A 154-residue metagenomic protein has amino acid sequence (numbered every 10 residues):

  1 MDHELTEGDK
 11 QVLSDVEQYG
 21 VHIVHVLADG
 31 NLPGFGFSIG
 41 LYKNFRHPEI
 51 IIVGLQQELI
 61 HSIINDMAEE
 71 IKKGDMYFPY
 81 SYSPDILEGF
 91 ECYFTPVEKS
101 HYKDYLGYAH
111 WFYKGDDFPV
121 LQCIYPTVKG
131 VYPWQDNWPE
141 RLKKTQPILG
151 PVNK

Functional and structural regions predicted by a protein language model:
M1-L32, Y42-R46, I51-K154: Acidic, proline/glycine-rich low-complexity IDRs
F37-G40: A short, structured beta-strand/loop element
